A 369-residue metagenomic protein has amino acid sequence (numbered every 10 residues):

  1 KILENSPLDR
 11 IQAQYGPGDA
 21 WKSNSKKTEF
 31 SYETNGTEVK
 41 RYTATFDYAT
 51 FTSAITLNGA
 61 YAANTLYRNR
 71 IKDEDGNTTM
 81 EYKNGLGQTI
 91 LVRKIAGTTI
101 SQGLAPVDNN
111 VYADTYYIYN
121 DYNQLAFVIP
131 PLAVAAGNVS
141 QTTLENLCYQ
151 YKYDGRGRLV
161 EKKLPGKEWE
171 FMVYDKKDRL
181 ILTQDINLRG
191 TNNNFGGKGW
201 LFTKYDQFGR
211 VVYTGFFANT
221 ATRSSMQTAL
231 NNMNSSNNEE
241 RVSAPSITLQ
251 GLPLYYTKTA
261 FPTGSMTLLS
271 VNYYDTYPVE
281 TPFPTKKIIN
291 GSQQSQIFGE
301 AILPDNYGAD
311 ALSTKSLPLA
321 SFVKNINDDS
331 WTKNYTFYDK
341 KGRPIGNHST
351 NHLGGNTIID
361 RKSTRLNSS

Functional and structural regions predicted by a protein language model:
K1-R365, S369: Beta-strand elements of repeat-based all-beta scaffolds
